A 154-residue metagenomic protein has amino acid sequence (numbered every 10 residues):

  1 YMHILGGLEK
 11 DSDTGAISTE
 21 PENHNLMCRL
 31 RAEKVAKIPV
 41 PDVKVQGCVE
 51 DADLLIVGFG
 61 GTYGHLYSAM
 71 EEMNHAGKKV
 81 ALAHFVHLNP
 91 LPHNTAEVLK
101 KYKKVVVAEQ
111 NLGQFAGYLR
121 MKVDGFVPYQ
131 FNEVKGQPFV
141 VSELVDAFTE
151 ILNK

Functional and structural regions predicted by a protein language model:
Y1-K154: Flexible, low-complexity linker and terminal segments
